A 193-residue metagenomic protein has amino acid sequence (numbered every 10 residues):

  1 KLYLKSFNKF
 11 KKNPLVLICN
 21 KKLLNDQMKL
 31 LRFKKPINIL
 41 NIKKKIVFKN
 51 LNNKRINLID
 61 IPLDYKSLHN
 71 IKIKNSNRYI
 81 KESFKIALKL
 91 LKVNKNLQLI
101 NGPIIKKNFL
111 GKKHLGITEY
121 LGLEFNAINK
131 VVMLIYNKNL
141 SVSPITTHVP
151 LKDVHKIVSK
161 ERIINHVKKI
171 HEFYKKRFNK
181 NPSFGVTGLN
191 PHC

Functional and structural regions predicted by a protein language model:
K1-C193: Anion-binding alpha/beta catalytic cores of soluble intermediary-metabolism enzymes, centered on
